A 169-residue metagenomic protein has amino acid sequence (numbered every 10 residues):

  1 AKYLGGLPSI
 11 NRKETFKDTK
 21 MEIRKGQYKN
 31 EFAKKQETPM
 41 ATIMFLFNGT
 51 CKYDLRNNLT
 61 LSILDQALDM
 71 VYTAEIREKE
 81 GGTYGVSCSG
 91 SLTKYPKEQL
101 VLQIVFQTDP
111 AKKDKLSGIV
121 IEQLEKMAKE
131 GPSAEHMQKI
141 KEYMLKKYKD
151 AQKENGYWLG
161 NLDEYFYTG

Functional and structural regions predicted by a protein language model:
A1, P39-N58, R77-G169: M16 family metallopeptidases and their MPP-like homologs
A1-A41, F47-T50: An aromatic/glycine/proline-enriched structural segment found at the starts of mature extracellular/organellar domains
L4-P8, L68, E125: Hydrophobic/aromatic-lined pockets within catalytic cores
S62: Enzymes that process phosphate groups on RNA ends and nucleotide/triphosphate substrates
D65, A74: Long, His/Glu/Asp-enriched segments that create or flank divalent metal/ion-associated functional microenvironments
